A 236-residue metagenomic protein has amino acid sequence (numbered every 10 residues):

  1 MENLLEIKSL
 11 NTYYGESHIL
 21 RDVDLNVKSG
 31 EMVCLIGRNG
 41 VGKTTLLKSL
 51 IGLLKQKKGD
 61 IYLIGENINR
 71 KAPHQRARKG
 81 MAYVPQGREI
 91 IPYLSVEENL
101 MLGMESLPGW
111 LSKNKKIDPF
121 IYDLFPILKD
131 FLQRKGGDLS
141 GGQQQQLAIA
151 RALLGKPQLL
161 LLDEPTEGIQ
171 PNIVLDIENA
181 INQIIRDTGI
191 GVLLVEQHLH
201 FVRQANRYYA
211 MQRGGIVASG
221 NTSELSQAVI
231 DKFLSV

Functional and structural regions predicted by a protein language model:
I36-R38: The feature captures the beta-strand-to-loop junction immediately N-terminal to the Walker
I51: Helix-to-loop junction immediately C-terminal to a conserved catalytic motif
G59-N67, K79, K113-D123, A218-G220: Conserved ABC transporter NBD signature motif
N67-G87, L111-N114, D130-Q133, L225-I230: ABC ATPase NBD coupling module
K135-L139: Conserved ABC ATPase signature
A152-L153: ABC ATPase C-loop
L160-E164: Catalytic Walker B motif of ABC-type/P-loop ATPase nucleotide-binding domains
